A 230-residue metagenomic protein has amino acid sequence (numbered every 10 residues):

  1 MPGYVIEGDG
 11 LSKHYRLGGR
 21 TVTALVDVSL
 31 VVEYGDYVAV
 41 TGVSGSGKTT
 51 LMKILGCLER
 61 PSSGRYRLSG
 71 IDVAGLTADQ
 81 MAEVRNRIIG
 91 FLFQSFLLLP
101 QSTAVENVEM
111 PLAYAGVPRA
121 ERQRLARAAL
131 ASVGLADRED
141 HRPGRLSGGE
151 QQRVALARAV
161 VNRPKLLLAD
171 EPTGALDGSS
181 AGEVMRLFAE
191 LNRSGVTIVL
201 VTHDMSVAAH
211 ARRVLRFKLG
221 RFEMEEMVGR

Functional and structural regions predicted by a protein language model:
G56: Helix-to-loop junction immediately C-terminal to a conserved catalytic motif
G64-D72: Conserved ABC transporter NBD signature motif
I71-D72, A113, A120-D137: Conserved ABC ATPase "signature" region
S102-M110: Short coil-to-helix segment of the ABC ATPase nucleotide-binding domain corresponding to the Q-loop/switch region
H141, V161-N162, S194: Conserved signature/switch motifs of ABC ATPase nucleotide-binding domains
R142-L146, E150-Q152: Conserved ABC ATPase signature
L167-D170: Catalytic Walker B motif of ABC-type/P-loop ATPase nucleotide-binding domains
